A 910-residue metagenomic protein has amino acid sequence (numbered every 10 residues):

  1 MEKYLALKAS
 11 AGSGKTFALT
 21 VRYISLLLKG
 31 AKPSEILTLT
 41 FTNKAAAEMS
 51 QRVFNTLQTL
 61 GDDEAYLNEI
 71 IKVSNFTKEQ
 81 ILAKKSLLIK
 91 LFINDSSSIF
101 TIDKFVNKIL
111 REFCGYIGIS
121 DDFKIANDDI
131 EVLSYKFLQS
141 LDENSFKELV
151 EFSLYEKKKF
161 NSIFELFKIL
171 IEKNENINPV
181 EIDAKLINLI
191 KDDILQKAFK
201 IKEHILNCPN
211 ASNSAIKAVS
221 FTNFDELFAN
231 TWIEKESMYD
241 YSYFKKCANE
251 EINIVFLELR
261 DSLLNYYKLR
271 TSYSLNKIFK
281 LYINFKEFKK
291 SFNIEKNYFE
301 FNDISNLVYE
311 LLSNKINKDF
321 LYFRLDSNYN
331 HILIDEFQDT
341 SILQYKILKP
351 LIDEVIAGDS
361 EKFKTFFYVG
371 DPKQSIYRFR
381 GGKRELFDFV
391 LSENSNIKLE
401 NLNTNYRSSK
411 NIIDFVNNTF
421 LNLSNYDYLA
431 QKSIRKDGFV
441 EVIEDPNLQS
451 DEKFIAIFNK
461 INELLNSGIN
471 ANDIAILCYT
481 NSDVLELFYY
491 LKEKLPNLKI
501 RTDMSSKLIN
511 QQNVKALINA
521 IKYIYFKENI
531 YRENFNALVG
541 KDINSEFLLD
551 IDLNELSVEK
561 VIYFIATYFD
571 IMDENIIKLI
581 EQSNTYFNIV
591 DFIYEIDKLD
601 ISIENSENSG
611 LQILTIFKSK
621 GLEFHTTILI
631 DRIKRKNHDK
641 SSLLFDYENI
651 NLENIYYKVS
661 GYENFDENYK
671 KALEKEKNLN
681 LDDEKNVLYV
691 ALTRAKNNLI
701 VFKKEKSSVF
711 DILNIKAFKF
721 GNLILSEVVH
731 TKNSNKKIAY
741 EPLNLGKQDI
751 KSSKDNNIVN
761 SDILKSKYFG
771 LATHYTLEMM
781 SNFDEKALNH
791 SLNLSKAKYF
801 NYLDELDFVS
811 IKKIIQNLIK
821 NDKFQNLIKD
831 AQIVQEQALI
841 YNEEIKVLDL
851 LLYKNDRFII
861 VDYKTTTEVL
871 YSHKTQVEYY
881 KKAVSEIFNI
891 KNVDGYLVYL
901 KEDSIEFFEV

Functional and structural regions predicted by a protein language model:
M1-Q51, I254-E258, S327, Q338 (+8 more regions): Conserved motor-region signature of P-loop NTPase helicases/translocases
E2, L7, T40-K44, G61-N223 (+1 more regions): Conserved ATP-dependent motor core of P-loop NTPases, especially the RecA-like helicase ATPase domain
Y4-K8, A46, S98, F123-S134 (+3 more regions): Conserved helicase NTPase motor core
E35, S162-Y298, E705-S766: Conserved ATP-driven helicase/translocase motor core recognized via long, highly charged RecA-like/P-loop NTPase domain
A46, S50, Y689, K706-L848 (+4 more regions): Nuclease catalytic cores
N276, K280, N470, K527-T626 (+3 more regions): Accessory C-terminal helicase-associated subdomains
N605-L611, F617, G661-I715, T773-Y775: C-terminal accessory regions
N842-V910: Mg2+/Mn2+-dependent nuclease catalytic core
